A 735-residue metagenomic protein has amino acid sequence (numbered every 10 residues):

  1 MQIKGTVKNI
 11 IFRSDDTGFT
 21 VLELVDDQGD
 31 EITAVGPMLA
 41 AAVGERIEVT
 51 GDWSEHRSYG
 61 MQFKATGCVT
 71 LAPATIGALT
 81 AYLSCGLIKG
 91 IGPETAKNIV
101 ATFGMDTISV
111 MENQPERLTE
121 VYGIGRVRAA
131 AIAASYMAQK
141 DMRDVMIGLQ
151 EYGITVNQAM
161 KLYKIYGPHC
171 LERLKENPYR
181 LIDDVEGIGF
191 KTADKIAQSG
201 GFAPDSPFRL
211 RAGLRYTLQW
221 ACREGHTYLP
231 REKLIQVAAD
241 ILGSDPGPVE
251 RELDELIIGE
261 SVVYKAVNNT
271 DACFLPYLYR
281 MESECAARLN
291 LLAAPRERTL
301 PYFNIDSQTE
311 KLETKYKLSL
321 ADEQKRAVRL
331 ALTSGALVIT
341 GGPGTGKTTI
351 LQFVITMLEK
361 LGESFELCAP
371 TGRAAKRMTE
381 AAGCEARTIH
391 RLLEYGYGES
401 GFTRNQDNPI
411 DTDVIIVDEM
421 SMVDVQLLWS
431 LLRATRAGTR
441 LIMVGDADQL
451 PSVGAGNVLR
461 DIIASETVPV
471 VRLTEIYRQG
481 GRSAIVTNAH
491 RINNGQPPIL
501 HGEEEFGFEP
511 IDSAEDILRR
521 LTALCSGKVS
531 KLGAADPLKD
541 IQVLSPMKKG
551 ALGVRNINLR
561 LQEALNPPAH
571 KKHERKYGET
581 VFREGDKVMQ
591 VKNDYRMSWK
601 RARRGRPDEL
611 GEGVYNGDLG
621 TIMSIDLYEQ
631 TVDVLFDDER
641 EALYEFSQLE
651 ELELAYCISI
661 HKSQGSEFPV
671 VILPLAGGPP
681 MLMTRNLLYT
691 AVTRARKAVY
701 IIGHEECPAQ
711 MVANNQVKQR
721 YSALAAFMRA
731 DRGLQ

Functional and structural regions predicted by a protein language model:
M1-S14, G51, L619-M623: Structural detector for short beta-strands of small beta-barrel domains
R13-L24, Y628-V634: Short aromatic-glycine-enriched beta-strand elements
F19-E23, D27, T33-V35, A42-D271 (+7 more regions): Accessory alpha-helical DNA-binding modules that contact the DNA backbone or grooves
Q150, Q219-W220, Y264-R326: Pre-P-loop entry segment of helicase/translocase ATPase cores
I339, L367: Hydrophobic anchor at the beta1->P-loop junction of P-loop NTPases
F353, M357, L361-E363, A369-A381 (+7 more regions): Conserved helicase motor core of SF1/SF2 NTP-dependent helicases
A447-E612, D731-Q735: Conserved helicase motor core of P-loop NTPases
N494, D608-E612, N616-Q735: C-terminal accessory regions
